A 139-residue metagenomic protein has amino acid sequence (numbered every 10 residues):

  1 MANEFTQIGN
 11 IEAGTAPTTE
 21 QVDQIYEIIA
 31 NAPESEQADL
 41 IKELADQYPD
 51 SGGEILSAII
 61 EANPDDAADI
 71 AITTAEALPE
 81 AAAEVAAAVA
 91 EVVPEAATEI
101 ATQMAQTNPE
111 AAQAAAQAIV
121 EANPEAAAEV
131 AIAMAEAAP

Functional and structural regions predicted by a protein language model:
M1-P139: General marker for long, soluble alpha-helical cores
